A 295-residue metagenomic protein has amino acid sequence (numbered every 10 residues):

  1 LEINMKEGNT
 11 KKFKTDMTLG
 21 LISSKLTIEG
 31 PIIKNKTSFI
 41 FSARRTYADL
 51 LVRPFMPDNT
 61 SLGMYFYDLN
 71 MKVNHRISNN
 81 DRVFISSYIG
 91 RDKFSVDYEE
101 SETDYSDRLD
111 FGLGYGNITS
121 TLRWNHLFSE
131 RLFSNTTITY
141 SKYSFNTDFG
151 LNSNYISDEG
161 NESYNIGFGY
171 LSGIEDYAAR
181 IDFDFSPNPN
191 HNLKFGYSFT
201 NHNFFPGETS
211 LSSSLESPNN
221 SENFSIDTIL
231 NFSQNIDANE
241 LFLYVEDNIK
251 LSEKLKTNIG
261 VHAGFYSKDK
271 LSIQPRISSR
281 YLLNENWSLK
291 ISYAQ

Functional and structural regions predicted by a protein language model:
E2-E7, F13-T60, Y65-R76, F84-Y88: Predominantly transmembrane beta-strands of Gram-negative outer membrane beta-barrel pores used for transport
I3-I22, A43-T46, S120, S141 (+2 more regions): Transmembrane beta-strand segments that form the barrel wall of outer-membrane beta-barrel proteins
T10-T15, L50-K72, Y105-T119, Y164-A178 (+1 more regions): Outer-membrane beta-barrel proteins
T15-L19, F39-A43, I85-S87, T136-I138 (+4 more regions): Membrane-embedded beta-strand positions of outer-membrane beta-barrel proteins
S24-I32, F41-A43, L69-M71, H75 (+3 more regions): Feature captures outer-membrane beta-barrel proteins of Gram-negative bacteria and organelles
L51-M56, D97-E99, T147-G150, T209: Short acidic, glycine/proline-rich loop/turn micro-motifs
N74-D92, L113-D269: Face-selective signature of the C-terminal outer-membrane beta-barrel domain
K93-S95, E99-E102, S144, S267 (+2 more regions): Surface-exposed extracellular loop regions of Gram-negative outer-membrane beta-barrel proteins, predominantly
